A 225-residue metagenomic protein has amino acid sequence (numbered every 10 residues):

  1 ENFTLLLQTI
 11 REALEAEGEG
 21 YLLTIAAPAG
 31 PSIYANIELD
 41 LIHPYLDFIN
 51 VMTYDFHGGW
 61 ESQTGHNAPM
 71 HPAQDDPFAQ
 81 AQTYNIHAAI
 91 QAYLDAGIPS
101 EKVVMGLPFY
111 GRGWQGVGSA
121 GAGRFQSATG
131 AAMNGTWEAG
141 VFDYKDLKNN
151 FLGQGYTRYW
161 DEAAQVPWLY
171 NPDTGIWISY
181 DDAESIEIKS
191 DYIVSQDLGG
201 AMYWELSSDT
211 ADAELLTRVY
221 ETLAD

Functional and structural regions predicted by a protein language model:
E1, E12, A16, Y21 (+2 more regions): Short acidic, glycine/proline-enriched helix-loop-strand junctions
E1-Y144: Substrate-binding surface in catalytic domains of secreted glycosidases
P28, A35, A79, P172-G175 (+2 more regions): Residues at structural and domain junctions
M70, L147, R218-V219: Generic hydrophobic, helix-prone segments enriched in Leu/Val/Ile
D75, N149-G153, A224: Generic surface-pattern signal
R112-W114, A120, S127, G175 (+1 more regions): Acidic/aromatic/glycine-rich contiguous surface patches that form carbohydrate-binding/processing clefts and analogous
G135-D197: Hydrophobic, secondary-structure "cap" segments at the distal end of domains
